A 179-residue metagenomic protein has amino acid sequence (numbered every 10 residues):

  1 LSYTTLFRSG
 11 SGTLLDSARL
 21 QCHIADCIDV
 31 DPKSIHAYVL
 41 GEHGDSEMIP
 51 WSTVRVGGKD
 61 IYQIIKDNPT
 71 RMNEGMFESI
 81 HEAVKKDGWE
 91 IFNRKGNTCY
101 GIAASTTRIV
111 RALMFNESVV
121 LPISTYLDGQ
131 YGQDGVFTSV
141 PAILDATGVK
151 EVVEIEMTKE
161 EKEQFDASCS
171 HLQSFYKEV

Functional and structural regions predicted by a protein language model:
S2-L6: Short, small-residue-biased leader/transition segments that mark boundaries at the very start of proteins
F7, L14-V179: C-terminal substrate-binding/catalytic lobe of Rossmann-fold NAD(P)-dependent dehydrogenases
